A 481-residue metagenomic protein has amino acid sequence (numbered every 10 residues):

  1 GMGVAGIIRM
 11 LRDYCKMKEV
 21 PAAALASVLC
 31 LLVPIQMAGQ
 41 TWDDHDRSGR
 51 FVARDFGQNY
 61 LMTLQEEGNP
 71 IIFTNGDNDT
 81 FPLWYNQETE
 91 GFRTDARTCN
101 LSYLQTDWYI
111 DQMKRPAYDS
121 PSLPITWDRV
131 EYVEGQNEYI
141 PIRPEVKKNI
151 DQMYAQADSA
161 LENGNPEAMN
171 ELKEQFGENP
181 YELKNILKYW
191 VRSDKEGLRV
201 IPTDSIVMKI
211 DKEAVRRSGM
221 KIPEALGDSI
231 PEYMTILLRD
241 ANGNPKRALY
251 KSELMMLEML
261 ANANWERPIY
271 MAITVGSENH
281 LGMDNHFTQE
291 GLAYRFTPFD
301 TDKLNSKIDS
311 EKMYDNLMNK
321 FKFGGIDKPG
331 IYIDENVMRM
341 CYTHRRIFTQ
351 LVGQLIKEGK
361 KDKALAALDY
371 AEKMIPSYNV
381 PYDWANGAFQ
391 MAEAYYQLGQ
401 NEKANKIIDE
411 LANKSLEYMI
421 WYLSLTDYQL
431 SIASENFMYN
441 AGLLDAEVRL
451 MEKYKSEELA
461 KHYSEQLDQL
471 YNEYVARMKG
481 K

Functional and structural regions predicted by a protein language model:
G1-N69, F81-K481: ER/secretory pathway lumenal C-terminal domains and tails of membrane proteins involved in glycoprotein biogenesis
